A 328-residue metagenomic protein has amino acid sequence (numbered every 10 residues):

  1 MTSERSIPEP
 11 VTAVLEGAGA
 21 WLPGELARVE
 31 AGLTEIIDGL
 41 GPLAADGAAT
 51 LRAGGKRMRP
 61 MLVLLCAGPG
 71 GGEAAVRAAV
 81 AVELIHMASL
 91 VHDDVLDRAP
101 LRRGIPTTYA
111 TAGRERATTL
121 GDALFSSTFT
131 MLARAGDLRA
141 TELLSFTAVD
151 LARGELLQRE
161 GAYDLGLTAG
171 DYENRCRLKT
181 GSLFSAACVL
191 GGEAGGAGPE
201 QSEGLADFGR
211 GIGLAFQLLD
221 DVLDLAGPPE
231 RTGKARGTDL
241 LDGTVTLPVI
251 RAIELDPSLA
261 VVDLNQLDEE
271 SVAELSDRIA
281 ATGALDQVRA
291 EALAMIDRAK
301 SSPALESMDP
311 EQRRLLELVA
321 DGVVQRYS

Functional and structural regions predicted by a protein language model:
M1-M87, V91, V95-A110, Q158-G166 (+2 more regions): Conserved N-terminal diphosphate/IPP-binding helix and adjacent helical/loop segment of trans-prenyltransferase domains
L26, E30, I85, H92 (+8 more regions): Hydrophobic faces of stable alpha-helices that mediate helix-helix packing
T34-I37, R52-G54, T119, A133-P229: All-alpha helical catalytic cores of prenyl diphosphate-utilizing isoprenoid enzymes
L40-L84, L124, A169-I212, P248 (+2 more regions): Alpha-helical phosphate/pyrophosphate-handling elements in metalloenzyme active cores
A49-T50, A81, R98, L143-D150 (+4 more regions): Short acidic/histidine-centered micro-motifs embedded in hydrophobic/aromatic stretches that mark compact functional
R102-L124, L165-T180, A206-D207, P229-L255 (+1 more regions): Divalent-cation-assisted or electrostatically stabilized phosphate/pyrophosphate-binding catalytic cores
A123-M131: Acidic/serine-rich, low-complexity amphipathic helices located in mid- to C-terminal regulatory regions
